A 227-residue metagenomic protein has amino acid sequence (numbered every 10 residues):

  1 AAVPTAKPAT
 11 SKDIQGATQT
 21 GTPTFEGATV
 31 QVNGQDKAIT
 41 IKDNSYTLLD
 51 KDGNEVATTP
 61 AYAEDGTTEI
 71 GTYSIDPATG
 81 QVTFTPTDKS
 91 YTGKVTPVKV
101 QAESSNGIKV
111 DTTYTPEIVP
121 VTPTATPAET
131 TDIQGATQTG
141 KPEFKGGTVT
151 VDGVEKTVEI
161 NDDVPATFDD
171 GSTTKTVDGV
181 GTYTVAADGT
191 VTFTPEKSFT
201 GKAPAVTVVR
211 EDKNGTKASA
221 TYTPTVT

Functional and structural regions predicted by a protein language model:
A1-A38, P97-K156, A205, K213-T227: Extracellular interdomain linkers/hinges and stalk-like, low-complexity segments in secreted or single-pass
P4-A6, N44-L48, I70-I75, P123-A125 (+2 more regions): Generic structural motif
Q15, L48-L49, Q81, Q134: Generic detector of leucine side chains in alpha-helical contexts
F25-E26, Y46-L48, S104, F144 (+3 more regions): Aromatic-residue detector
A28, K51-D52, K94, V121 (+2 more regions): Low-complexity, intrinsically disordered/propeptide-like segments
V30-G66, T148-V177: Change to "...patches in solvent-exposed regions of secreted, membrane-anchored, or virion-exposed structural
T40-K42, D76, K109, V119 (+1 more regions): Residues marking helix boundaries in flexible regions
T58-T59, E64-T112, T173-A220: Acidic, turn/loop-rich segments in luminal/extracellular domains of secretory-pathway and cell-surface proteins
